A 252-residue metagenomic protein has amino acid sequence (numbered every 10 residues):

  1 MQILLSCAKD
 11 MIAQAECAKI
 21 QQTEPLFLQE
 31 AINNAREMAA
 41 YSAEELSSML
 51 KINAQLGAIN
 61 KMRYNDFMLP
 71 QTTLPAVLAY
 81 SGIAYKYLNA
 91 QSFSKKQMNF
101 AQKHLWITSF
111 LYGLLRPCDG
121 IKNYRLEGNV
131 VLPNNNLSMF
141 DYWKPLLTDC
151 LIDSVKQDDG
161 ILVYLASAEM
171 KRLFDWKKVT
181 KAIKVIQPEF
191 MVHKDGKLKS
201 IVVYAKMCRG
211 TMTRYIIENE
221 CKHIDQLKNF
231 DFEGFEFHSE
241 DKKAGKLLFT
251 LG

Functional and structural regions predicted by a protein language model:
M1-Q2, K178: C-terminal accessory regions
Q2-S6, I161-Y164: Short hydrophobic beta-strand segments
L4-S92: Active-site helix-to-loop segments that bind/position phosphate- or nucleotide-bearing substrates and donors across
A90-K243, L248-G252: Internal, well-folded beta-alpha domain core
